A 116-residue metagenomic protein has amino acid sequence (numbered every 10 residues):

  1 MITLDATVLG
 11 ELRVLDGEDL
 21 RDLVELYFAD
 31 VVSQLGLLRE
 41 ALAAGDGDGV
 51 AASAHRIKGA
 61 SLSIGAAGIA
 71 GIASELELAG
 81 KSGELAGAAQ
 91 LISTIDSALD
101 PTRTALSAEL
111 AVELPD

Functional and structural regions predicted by a protein language model:
M1-D116: Two-component system phosphorelay core
